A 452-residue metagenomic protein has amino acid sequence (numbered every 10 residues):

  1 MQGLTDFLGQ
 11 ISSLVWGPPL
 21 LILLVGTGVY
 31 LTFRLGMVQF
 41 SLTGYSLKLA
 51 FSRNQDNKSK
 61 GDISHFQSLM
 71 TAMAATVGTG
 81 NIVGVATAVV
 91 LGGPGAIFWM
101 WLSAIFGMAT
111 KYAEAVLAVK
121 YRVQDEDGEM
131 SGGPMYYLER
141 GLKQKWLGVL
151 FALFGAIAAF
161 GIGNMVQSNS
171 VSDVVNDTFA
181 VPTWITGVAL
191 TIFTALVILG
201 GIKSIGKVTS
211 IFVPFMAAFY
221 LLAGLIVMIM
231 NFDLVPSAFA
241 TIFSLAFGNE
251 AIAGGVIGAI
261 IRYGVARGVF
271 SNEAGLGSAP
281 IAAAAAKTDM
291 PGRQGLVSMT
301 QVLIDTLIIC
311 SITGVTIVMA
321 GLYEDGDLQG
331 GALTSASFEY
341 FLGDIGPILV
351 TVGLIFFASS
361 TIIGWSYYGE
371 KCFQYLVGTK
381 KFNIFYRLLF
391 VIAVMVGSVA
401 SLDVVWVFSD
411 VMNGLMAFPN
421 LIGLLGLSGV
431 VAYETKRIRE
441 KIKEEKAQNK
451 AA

Functional and structural regions predicted by a protein language model:
M1-A75, T79, V90-A96, G107 (+2 more regions): N-terminal alpha-helical transmembrane segments of multi-pass membrane transport and channel/translocase proteins
G3-L4, R34-Q39, N81-V85, P94 (+6 more regions): Transmembrane helix-loop junctions in multi-pass membrane proteins
L21-T27, S64-A72, Q144-A158, V188-A189 (+6 more regions): Select transmembrane alpha-helical segments in multipass membrane proteins
L23-Y30, R34-L47, N169-V175, P182-M230 (+3 more regions): Membrane-interface loop-to-helix entry segments
T27, L31-T32, S103-G128, P134-N169 (+2 more regions): Helix-loop-helix module between adjacent transmembrane segments
M37-S64, T87-V89, G93-I97, W101 (+5 more regions): Flexible loop linkers connecting adjacent transmembrane helices in multi-pass alpha-helical membrane transporters
N57-L91, L117-M135, E139-G141, L153-A156 (+1 more regions): Alpha-helical membrane segments and immediately flanking helix-loop junctions that form or couple to the substrate/ion
E114-Y121, A223-T241, N249, A285-T288 (+1 more regions): Extracellular/periplasmic helix-exit of transmembrane alpha-helices
